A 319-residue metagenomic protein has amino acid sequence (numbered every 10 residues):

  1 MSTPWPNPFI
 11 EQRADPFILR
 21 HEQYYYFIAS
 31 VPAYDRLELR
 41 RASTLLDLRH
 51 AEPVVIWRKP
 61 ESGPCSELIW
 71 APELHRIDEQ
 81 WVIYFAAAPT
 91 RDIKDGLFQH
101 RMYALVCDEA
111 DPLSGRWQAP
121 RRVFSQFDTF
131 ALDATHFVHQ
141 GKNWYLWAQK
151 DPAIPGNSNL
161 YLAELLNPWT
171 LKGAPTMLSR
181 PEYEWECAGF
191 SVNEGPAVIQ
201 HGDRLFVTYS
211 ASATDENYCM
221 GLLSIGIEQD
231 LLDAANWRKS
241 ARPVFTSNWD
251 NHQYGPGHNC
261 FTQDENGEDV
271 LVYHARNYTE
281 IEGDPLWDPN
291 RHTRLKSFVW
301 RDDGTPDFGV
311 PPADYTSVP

Functional and structural regions predicted by a protein language model:
M1-P319: Carbohydrate-active catalytic/glycan-binding domains of CAZyme proteins, especially the secreted or lumenal ectodomains
